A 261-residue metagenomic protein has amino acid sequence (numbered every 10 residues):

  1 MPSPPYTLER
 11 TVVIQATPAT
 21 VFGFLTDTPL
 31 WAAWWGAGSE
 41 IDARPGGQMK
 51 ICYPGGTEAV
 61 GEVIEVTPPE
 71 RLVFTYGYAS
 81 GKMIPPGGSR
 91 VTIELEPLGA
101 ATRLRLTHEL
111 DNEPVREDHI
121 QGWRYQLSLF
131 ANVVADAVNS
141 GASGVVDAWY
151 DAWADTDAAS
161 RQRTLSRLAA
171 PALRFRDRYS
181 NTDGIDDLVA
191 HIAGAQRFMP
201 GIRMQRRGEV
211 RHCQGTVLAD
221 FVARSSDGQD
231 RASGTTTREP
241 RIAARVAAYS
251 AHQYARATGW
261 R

Functional and structural regions predicted by a protein language model:
M1-E40, A142: Hydrophobic ligand-binding cavity/cleft-lining segments
Q15-A19, G141-L168: Short acidic-aromatic low-complexity motifs
P18, A37-C52, A59-G61, S160-G215: A solvent-exposed, acidic/Ser-Thr-rich amphipathic alpha-helical stretch
V21-F22, W31, M49, V63 (+10 more regions): Hydrophobic pocket/interface hotspot
T67-L72: Short, conserved beta-turn/loop elements at beta-strand boundaries and strand-helix junctions
G81-V133, A190-R261: A beta-strand edge to alpha-helix "cap/lid" segment located at domain peripheries
N132-G144: Short, highly charged C-terminal tails/helix-capping segments
